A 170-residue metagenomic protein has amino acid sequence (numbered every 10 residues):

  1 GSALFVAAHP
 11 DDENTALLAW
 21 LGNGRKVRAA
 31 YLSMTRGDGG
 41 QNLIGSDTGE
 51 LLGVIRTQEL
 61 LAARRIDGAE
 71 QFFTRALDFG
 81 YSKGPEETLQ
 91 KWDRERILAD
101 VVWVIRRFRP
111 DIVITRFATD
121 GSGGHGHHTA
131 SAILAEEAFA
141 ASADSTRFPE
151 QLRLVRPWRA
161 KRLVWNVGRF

Functional and structural regions predicted by a protein language model:
G1-P149, R169: Active-site beta-strand->loop->alpha-helix modules in alpha/beta enzyme cores, enriched in Gly/His/Asp(Glu)
D144-F170: C-terminal accessory domains and tails appended to enzymatic cores
